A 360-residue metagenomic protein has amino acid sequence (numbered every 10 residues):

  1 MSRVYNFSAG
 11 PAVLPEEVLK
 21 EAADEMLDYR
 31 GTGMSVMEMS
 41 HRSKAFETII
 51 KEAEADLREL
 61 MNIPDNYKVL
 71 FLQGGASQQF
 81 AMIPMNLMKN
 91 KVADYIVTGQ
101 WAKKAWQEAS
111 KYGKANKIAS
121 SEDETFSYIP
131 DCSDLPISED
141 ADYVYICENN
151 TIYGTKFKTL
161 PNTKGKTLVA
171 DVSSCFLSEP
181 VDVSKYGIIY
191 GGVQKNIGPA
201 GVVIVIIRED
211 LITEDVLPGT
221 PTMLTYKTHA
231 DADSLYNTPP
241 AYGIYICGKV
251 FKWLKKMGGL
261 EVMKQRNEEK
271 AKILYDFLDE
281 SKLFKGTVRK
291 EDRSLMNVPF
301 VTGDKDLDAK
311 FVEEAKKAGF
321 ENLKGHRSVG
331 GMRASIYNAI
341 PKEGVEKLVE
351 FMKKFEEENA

Functional and structural regions predicted by a protein language model:
S2-V4, K317, H326, G330-A360: PLP-dependent enzyme catalytic core of the Aspartate aminotransferase-like
R3-E54: A glycine-/small-polar-enriched, mobile loop at the entrance of the PLP active site in fold-type I
G10, A109, S121-F176: Active-site phosphate-binding strand-loop segment of PLP-dependent enzymes
P15, V193-Y275, R289, E358-A360: Active-site C-terminal subdomain of aminotransferase-like
T32-Q79, N86, Q100, E108: Conserved N-terminal alpha-helix of the aminotransferase class I/II PLP-enzyme fold
S77-D142: PLP-dependent aminotransferase-like
V169, V183-Q194, V203: Conserved active-site segment immediately N-terminal to the catalytic lysine that forms the internal aldimine
F284-A315: Conserved PLP-binding catalytic core of the aspartate aminotransferase-like
